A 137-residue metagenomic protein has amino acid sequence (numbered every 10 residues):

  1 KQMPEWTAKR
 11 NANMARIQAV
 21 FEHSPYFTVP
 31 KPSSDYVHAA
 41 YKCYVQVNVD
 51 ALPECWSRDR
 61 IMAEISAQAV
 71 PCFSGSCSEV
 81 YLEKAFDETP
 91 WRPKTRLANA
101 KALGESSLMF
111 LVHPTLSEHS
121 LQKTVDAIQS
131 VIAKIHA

Functional and structural regions predicted by a protein language model:
K1-A137: PLP-dependent aminotransferase class I/II
